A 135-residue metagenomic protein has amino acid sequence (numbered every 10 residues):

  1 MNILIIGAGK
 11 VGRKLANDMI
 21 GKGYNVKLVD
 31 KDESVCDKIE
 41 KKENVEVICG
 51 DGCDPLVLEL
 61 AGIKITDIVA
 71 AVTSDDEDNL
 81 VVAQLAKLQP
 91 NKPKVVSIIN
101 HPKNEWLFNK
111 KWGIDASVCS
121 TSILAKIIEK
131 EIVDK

Functional and structural regions predicted by a protein language model:
M1-K135: Cytosolic regulatory regions of ion transport systems
